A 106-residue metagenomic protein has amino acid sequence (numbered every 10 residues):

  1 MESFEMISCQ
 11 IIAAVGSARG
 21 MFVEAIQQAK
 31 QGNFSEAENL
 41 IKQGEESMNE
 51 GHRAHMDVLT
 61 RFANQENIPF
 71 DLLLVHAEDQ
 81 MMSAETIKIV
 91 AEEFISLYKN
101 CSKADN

Functional and structural regions predicted by a protein language model:
M1-N106: Terminal alpha-helical segments
